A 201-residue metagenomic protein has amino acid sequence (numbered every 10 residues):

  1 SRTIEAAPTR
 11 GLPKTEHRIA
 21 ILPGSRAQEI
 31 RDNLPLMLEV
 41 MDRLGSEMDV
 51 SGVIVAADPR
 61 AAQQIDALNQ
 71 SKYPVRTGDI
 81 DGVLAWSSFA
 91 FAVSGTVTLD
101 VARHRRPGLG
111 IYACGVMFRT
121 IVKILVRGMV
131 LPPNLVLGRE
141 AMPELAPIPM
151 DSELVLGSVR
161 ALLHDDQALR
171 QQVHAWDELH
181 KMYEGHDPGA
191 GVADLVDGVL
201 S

Functional and structural regions predicted by a protein language model:
S1-S201: Nucleotide-activated sugar donor-binding and catalytic core shared by glycosyltransferases and related lipid-linked
